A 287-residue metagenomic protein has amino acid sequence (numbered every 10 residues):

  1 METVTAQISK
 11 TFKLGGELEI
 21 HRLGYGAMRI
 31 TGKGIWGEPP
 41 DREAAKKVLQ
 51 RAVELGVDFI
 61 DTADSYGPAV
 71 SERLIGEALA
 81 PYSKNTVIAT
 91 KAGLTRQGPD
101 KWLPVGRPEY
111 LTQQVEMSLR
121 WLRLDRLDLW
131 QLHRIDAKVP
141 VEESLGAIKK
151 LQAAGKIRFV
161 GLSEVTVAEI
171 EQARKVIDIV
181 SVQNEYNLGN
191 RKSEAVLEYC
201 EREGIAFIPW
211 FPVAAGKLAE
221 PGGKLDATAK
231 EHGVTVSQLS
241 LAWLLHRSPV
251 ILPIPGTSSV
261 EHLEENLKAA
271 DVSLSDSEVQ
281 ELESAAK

Functional and structural regions predicted by a protein language model:
M1-T86, A215: N-terminal binding-site loop/beta-alpha segment at the start of enzyme catalytic domains that lines or forms
T11, I135-K287: Beta/alpha (TIM)-barrel catalytic core signal, keyed to glycine-rich beta->alpha loops juxtaposed to Asp/Glu that bind
G15, G76-V87, R120-R123, R174-V176 (+1 more regions): Acidic (Asp/Glu)-rich catalytic clusters
G16-W36, A89-W102, R126, Q131 (+1 more regions): N-terminal small/glycine-rich loop or linker at the start of catalytic domains across soluble metabolic enzymes
G37-A44, V70, L74, W102-Q113 (+4 more regions): Alpha-helix N-cap and loop-to-helix initiation/capping positions
E38-A52, G106-L122, T166-Q172: Short, acidic/polar
V57, L124-L127, I157, I179: A structural motif
L119-K138: Active-site groove signature of glycoside hydrolases
